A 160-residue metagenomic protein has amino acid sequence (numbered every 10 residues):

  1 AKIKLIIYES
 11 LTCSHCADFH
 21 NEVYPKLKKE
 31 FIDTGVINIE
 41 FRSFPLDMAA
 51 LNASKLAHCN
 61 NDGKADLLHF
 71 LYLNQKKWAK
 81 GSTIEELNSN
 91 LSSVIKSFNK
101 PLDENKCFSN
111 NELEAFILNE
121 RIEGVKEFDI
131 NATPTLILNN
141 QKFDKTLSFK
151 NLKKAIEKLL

Functional and structural regions predicted by a protein language model:
A1-K4: A short beta-strand-turn-helix
Y8-S10, Y24, S93-L160: C-terminal cap of thioredoxin/glutaredoxin-like
E9-S97: Structural alpha/beta surface segment adjacent to cysteine/selenocysteine redox centers across thiol/disulfide enzymes
